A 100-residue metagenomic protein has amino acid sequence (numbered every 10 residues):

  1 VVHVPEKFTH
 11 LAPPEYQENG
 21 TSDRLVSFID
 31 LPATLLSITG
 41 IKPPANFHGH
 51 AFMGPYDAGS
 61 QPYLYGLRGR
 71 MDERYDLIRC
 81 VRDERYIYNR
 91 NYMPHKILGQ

Functional and structural regions predicted by a protein language model:
V1-N46, H50-S60: Substrate-binding rim/cap in mid-to-C-terminal beta-strand-loop elements of soluble/periplasmic
V4-E6, R68, N91: Active-site-proximal beta-strand/loop segments in catalytic clefts of secreted hydrolases
Q17, I38, L67, D72-R74: Residue-level detector of functional hotspots within protein domains
D30, Y56, G69-R70, Y92: Short, flexible loop/turn elements at secondary-structure junctions
P62-G66: WW-domain-binding short linear motifs
D72-Q100: C-terminal, low-complexity/hydrophilic appendages and adjacent surface loops of extracellular/periplasmic anionic
